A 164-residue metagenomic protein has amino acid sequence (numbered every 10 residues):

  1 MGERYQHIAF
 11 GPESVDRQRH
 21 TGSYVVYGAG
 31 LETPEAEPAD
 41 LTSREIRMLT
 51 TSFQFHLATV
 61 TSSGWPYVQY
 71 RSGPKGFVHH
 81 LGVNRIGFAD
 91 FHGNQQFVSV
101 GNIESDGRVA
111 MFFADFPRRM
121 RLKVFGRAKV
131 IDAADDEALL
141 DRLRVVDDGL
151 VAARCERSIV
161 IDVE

Functional and structural regions predicted by a protein language model:
M1-E164: Binding-site signature for planar aromatic cofactors or substrates
